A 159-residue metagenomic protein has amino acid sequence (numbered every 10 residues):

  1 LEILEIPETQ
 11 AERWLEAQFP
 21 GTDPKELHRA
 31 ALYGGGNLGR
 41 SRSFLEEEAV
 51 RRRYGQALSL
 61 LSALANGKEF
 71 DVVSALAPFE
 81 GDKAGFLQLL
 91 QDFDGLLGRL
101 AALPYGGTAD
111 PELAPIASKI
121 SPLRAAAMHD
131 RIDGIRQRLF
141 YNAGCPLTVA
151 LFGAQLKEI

Functional and structural regions predicted by a protein language model:
L1-D92, R99, L103-I159: Charged, glycine-rich active-site and insertion segments that engage polyanionic ligands
